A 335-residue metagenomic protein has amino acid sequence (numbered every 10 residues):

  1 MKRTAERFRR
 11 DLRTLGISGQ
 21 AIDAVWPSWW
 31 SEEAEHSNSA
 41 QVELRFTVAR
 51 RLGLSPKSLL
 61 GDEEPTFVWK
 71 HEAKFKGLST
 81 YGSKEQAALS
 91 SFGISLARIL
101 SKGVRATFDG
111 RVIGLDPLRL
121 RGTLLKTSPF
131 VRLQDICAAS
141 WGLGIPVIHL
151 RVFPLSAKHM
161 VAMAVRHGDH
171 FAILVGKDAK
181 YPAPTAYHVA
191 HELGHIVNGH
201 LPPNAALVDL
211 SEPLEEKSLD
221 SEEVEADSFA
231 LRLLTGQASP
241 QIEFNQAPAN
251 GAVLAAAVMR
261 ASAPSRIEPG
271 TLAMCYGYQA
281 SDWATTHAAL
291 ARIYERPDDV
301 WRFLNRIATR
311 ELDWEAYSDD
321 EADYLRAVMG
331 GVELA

Functional and structural regions predicted by a protein language model:
M1-A335: Active-site hotspot residues in diverse enzymes, especially metal/ion-binding acidic/histidine motifs
